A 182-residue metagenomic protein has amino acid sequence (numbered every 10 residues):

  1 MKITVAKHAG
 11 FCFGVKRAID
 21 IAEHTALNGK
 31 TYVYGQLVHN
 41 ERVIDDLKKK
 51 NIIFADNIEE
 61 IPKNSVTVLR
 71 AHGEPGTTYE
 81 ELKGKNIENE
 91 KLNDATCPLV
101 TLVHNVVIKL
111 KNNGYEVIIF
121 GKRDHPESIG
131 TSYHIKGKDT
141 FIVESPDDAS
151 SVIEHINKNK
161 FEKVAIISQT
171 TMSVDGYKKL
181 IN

Functional and structural regions predicted by a protein language model:
M1-N182: The feature marks the mature, well-folded catalytic cores of soluble enzymes
